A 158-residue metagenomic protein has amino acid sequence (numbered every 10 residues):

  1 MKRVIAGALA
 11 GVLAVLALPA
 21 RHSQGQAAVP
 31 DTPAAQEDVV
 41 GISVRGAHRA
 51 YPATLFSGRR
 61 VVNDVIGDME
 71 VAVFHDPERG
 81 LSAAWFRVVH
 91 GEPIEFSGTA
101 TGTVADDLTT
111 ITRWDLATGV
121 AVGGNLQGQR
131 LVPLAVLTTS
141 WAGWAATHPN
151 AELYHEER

Functional and structural regions predicted by a protein language model:
K2-R158: Mid-to-C-terminal functional-domain signal that highlights helix-capping/loop sites within ligand-binding modules
